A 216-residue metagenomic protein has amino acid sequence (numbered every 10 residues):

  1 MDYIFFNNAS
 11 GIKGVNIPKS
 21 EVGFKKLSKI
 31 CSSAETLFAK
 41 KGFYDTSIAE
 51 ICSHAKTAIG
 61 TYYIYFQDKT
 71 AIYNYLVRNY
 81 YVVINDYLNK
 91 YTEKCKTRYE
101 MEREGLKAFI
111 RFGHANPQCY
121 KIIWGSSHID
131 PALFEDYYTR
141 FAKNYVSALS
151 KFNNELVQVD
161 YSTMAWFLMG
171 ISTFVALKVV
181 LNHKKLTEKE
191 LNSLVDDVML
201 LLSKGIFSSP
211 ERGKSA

Functional and structural regions predicted by a protein language model:
M1-G14, R111, V146-K151, I171-A216: C-terminal peripheral helix-coil segments that are non-catalytic and often amphipathic
P18, K29, L37-A71, Y75: Helix-turn-helix
G23-E35, I51, I72, L76-I84 (+2 more regions): Generic hydrophobic, amphipathic alpha-helix propensity
F66, Y73-Y80, Y87, I123 (+1 more regions): Alpha-helical DNA-contacting segments of helix-turn-helix folds
Y75, N79, N89-A115, M164-L168 (+1 more regions): Hydrophobic alpha-helical connector segments
V82-N85, N89, D130-E155, S162-F167 (+3 more regions): Amphipathic alpha-helical packing segments from all-alpha helical-bundle domains
A108-E135, L177-K184: Amphipathic alpha-helical segments used for helix-helix packing
K121-W124, A132, Q158, E188 (+1 more regions): Short, hydrophobic secondary-structure boundary micro-motifs
